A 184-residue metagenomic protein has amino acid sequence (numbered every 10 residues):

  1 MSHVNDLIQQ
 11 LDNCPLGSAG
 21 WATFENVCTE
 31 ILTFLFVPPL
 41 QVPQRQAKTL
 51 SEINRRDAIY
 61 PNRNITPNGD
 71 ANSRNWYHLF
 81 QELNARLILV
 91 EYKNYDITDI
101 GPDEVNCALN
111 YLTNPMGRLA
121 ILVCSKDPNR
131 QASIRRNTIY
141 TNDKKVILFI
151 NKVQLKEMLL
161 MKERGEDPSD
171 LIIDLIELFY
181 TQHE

Functional and structural regions predicted by a protein language model:
M1-L16: A short, surface-exposed helix-loop junction/capping segment
P15-E184: Catalytic core segments in nucleotide and nucleic-acid processing enzymes
